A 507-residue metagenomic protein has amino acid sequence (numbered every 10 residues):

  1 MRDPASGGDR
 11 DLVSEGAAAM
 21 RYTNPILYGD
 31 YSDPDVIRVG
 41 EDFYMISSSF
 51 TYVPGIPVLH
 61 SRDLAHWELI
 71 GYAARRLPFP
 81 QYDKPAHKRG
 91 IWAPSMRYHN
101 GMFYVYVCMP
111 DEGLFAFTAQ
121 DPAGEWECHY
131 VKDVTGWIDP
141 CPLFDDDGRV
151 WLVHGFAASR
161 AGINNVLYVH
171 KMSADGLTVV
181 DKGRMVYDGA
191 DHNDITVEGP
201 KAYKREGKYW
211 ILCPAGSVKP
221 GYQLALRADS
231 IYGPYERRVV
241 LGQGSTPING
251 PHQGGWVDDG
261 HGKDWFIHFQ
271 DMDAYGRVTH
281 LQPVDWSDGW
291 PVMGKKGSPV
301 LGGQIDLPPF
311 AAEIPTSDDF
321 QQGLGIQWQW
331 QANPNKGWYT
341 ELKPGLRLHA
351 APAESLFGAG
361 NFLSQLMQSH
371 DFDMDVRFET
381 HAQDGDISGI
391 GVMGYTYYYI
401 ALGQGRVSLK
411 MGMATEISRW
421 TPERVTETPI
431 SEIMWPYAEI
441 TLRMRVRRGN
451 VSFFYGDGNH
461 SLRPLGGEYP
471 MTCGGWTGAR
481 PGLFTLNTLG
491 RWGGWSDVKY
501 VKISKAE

Functional and structural regions predicted by a protein language model:
R2-E507: Carbohydrate-active catalytic/glycan-binding domains of CAZyme proteins, especially the secreted or lumenal ectodomains
